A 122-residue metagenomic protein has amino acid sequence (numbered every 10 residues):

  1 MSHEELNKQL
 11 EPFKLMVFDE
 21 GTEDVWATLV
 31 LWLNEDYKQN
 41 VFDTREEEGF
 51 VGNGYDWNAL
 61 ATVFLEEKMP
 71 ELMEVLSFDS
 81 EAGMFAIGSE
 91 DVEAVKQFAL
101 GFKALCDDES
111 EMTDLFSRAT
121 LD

Functional and structural regions predicted by a protein language model:
M1-M84, S89-Q97, A104-D122: Structured alpha/beta or helical-core interaction and ligand-binding surfaces enriched in interleaved
